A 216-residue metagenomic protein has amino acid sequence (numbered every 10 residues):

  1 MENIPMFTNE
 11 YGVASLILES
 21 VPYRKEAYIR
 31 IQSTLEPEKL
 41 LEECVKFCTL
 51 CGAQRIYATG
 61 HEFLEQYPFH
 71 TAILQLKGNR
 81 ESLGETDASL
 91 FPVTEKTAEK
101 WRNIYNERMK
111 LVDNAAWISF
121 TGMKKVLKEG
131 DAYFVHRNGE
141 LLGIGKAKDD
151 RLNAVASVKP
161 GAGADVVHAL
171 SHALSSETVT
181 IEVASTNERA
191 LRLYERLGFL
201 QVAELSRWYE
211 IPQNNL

Functional and structural regions predicted by a protein language model:
M1, G84-A116: Short amphipathic alpha-helix that is part of the acyltransferase structural core
M1-E43, H136-K159: Conserved donor-binding loop and adjoining core beta-sheet/short helix segment in diverse acyl/aminoacyl transferases
M1-F7, L111-N138: Active-site rim helix/loop that mediates acceptor-substrate recognition in acyltransferases
I29-A88, I181, A203-I211: Acyl-donor-binding surface of acyltransferase catalytic domains
L35-F47, K159-L174, L191-R196: Conserved acetyl-CoA-binding loop-helix of GNAT-fold acetyltransferases
R55-A58, V126-K128, G145-A147, V166-E177: Alpha-helix C-terminal capping segments
L141, Q201-E204: Residue-level detector of beta-propeller blades
G163-A164, N187-A190, R207-P212: Short glycine/proline-centered loop/turn elements that form peptide/ligand docking sites
